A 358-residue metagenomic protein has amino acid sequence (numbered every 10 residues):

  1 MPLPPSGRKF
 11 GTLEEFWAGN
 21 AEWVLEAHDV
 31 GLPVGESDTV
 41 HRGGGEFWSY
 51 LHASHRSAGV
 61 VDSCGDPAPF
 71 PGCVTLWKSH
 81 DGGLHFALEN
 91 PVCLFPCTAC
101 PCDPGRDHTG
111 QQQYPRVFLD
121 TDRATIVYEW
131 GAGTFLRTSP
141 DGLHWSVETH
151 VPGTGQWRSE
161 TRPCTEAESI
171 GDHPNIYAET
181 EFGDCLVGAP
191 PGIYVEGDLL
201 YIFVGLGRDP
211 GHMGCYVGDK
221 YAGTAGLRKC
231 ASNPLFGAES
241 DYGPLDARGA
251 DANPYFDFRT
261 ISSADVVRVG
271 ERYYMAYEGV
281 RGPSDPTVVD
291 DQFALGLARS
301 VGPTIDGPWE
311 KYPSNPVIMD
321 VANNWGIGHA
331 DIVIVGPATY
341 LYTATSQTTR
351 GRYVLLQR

Functional and structural regions predicted by a protein language model:
P2-R358: Carbohydrate-active catalytic/glycan-binding domains of CAZyme proteins, especially the secreted or lumenal ectodomains
